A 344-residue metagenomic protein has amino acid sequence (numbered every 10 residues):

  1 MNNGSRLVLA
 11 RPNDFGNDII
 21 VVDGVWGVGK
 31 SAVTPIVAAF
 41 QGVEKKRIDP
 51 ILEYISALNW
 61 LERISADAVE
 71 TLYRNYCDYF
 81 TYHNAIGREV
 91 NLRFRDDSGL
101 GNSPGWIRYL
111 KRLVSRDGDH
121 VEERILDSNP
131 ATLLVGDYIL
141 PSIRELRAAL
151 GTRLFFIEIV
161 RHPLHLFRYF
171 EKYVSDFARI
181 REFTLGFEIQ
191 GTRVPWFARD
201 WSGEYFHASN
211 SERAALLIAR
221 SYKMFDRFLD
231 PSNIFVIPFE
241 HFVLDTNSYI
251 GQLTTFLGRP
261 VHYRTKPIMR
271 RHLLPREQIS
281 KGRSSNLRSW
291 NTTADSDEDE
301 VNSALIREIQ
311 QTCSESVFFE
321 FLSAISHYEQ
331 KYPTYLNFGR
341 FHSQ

Functional and structural regions predicted by a protein language model:
M1-V21, D200-A208, E212, Y222 (+3 more regions): PAPS-dependent sulfotransferases, especially Golgi type II membrane carbohydrate sulfotransferases
G24-V25: P-loop (Walker A) phosphate-binding loop of NTP-binding proteins
V28-S31, G118, I139-E145: Short alpha-helical segments and helix-capping/turn motifs at coil-helix boundaries
K30-V43: A conserved segment at the C-terminal end of the G1
E44-P50, F235: Conserved catalytic segments around the Walker B and adjacent sensor/switch elements of P-loop NTPase domains
I48-E53, V160-L164: Short, acidic/turn-prone active-site loops that include or flank metal/cofactor- and phosphate-binding residues
D49-L134, G191-S202: PAPS-dependent sulfation machinery
D127-A131, D137-R264, S284-L287: PAPS-dependent sulfotransferase catalytic domain
